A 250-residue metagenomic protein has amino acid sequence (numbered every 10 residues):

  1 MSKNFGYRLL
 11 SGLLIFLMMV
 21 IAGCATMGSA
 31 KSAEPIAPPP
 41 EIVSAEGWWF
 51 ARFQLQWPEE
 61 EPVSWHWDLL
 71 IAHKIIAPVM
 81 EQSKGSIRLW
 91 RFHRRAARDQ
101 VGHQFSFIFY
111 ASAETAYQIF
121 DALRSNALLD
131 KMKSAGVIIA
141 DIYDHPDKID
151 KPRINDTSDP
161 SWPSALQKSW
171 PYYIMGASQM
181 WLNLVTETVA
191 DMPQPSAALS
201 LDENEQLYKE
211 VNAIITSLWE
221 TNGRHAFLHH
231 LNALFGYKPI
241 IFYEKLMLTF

Functional and structural regions predicted by a protein language model:
S2-L13: Bacterial N-terminal signal peptides that target proteins for export
L17-F250: An acidic, charge-biased composition feature
